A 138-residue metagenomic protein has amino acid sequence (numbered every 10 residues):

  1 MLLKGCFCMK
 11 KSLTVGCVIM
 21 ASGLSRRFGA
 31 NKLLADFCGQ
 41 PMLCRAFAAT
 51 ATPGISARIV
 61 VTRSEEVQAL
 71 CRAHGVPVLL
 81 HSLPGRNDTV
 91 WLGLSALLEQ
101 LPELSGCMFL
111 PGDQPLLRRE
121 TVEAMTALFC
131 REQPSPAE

Functional and structural regions predicted by a protein language model:
M1-C8: Short, Lys/Arg-enriched N-terminal segments with co-localized hydrophobic residues within the first ~10-30 amino acids
M9-A30: N-terminal nucleotide-binding beta1-loop-alpha1 segment
T14-I19, L43, R58-V60: Hydrophobic targeting segments
A21, T62-R63, P111: Short beta-strand/turn micro-motifs composed of small residues that flank or help shape donor/cofactor-binding pockets
M42-S56: A short, N-terminal amphipathic alpha-helix
S56-P77: Acidic donor-binding segment of Leloir-type glycosyltransferases
G75-D88: Conserved donor nucleotide-binding strand/loop of the catalytic core
R86-E138: Conserved beta-loop-beta/alpha segment of the NTase-like Rossmann-fold superfamily that binds/positions NTPs
